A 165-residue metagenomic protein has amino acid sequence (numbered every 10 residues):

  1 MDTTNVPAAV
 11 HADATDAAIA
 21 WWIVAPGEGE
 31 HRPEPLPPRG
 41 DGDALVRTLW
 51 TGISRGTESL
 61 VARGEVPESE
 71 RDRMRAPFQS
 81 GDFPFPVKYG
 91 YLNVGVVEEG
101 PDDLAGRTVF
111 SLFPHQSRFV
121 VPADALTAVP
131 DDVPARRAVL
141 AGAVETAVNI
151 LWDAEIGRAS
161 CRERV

Functional and structural regions predicted by a protein language model:
A14-W21, A44: Short structural boundary motif marking the start of a folded domain
V24-G27, G40: Residue-level recognition of beta-strand termini and adjacent short loop/turns
G27-P35: Short glycine/threonine/proline-enriched tight-turn/helix- or strand-capping micro-motif at secondary-structure
P37-I53, V61-P114: Glycine-rich beta-strand-centered segment in the early N-terminal region that forms part of a ligand/cofactor-binding
Y89-Y91, T108, L112-F113, P130-D153: A glycine-rich, Thr/Ser-enriched phosphate-binding loop motif common to dinucleotide/cofactor-binding enzymes
F110-A125: A structural motif shared across PLP-dependent enzymes of the aminotransferase-like
A159-V165: Conserved small/polar residues in nucleotide/adenosyl-binding loops
